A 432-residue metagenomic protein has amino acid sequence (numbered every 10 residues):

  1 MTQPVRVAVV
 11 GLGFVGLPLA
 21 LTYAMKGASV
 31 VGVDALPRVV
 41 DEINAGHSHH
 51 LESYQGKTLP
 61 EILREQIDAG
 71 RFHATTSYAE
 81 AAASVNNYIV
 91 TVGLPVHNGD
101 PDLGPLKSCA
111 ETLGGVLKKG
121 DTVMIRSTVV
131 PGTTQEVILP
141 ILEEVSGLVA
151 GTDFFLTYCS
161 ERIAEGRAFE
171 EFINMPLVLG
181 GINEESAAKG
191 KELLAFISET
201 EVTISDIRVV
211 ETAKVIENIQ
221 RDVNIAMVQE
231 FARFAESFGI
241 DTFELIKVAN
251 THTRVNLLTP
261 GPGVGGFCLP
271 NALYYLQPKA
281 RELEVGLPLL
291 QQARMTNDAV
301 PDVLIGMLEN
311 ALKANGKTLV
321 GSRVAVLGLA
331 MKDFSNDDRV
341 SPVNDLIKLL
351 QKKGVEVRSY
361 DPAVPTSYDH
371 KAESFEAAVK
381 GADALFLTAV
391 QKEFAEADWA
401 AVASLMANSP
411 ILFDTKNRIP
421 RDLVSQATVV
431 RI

Functional and structural regions predicted by a protein language model:
M1-I432: Structural/interface elements that position substrates and couple domains in central-metabolism enzymes
